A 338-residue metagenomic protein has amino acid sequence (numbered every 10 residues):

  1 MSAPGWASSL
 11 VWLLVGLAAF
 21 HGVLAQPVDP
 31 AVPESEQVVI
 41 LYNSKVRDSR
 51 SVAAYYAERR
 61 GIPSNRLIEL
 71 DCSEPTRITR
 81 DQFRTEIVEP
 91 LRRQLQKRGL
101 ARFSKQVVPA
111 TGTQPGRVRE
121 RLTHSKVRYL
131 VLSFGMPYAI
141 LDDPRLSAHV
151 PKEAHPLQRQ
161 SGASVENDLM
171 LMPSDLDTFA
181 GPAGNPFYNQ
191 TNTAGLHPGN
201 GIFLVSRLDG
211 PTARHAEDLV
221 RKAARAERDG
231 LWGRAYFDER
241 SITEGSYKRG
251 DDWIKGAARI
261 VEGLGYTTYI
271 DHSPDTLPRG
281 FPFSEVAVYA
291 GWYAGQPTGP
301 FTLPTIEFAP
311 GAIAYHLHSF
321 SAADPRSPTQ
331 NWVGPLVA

Functional and structural regions predicted by a protein language model:
M1-V11: Bacterial N-terminal signal peptides that target proteins for export
S9-H21: Bacterial N-terminal signal peptides
Q26-A338: Cysteine-dependent hydrolase recognition
